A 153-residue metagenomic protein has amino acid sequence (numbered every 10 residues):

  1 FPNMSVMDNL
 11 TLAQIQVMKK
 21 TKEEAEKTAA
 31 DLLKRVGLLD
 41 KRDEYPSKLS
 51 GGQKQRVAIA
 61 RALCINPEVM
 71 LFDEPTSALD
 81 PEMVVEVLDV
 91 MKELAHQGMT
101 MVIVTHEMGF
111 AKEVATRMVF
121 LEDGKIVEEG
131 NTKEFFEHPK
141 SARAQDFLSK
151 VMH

Functional and structural regions predicted by a protein language model:
M4-L12: Short coil-to-helix segment of the ABC ATPase nucleotide-binding domain corresponding to the Q-loop/switch region
Y45-L49, Q53: Conserved ABC ATPase signature
I59: Hydrophobic anchor residue at the start of the ABC signature
C64-E68: A short, proline-enriched helix->beta-strand linker immediately N-terminal to the Walker B motif in ABC-type P-loop
M70-D73: Catalytic Walker B motif of ABC-type/P-loop ATPase nucleotide-binding domains
P81-M83: Helix N-cap at the start of a conserved alpha-helix in ABC-type nucleotide-binding domains
